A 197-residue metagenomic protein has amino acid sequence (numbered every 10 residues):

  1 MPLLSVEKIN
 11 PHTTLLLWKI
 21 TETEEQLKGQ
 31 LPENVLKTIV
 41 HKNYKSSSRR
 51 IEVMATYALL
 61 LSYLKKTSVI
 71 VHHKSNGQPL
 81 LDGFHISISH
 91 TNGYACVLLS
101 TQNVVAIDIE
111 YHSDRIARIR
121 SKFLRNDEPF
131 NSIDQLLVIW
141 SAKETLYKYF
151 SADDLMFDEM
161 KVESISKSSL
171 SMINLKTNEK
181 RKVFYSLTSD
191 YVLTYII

Functional and structural regions predicted by a protein language model:
M1-V105, I109-I197: Core catalytic alpha/beta fold that binds nucleotide/phospho-ligands
